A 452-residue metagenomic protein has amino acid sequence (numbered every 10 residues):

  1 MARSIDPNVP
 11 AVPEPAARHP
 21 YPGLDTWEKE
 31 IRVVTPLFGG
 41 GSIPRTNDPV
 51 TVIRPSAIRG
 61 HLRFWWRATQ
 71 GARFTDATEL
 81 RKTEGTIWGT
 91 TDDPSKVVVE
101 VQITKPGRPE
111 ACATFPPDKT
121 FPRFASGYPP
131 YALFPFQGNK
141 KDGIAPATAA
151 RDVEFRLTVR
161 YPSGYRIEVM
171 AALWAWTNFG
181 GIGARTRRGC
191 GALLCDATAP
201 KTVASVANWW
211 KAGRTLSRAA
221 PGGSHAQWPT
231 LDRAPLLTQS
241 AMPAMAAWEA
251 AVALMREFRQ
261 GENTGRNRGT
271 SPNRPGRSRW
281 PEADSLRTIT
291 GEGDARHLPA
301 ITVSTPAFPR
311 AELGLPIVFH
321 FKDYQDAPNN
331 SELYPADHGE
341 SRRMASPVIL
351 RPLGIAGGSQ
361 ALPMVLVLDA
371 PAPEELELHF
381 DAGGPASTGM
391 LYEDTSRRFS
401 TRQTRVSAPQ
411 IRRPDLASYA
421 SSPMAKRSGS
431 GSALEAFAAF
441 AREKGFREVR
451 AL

Functional and structural regions predicted by a protein language model:
M1-L452: Basic, Gly/Ser/Thr-rich N-terminal segments that form RNA-phosphate-binding interfaces in CRISPR RAMP
